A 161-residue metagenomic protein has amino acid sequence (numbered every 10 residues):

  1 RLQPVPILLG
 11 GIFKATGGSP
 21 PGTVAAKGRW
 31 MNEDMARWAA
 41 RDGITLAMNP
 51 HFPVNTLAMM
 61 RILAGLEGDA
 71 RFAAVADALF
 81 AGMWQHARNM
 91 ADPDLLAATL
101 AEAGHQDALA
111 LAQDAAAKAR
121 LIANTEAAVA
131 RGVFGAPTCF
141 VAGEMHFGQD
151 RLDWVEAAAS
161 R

Functional and structural regions predicted by a protein language model:
R1-M83: Structural alpha/beta surface segment adjacent to cysteine/selenocysteine redox centers across thiol/disulfide enzymes
R1-P4, A78-R161: C-terminal cap of thioredoxin/glutaredoxin-like
